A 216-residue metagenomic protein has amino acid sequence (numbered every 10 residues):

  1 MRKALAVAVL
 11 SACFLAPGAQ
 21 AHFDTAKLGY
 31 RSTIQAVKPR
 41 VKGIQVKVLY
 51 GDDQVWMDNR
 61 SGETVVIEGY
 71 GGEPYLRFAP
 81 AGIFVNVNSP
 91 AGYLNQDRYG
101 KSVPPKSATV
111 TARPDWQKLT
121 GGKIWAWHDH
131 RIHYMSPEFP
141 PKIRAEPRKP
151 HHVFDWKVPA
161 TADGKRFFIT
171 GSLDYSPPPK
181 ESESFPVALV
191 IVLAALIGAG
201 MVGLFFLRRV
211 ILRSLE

Functional and structural regions predicted by a protein language model:
M1-A4: Positively charged n-region of N-terminal signal peptides that target proteins for export
V7-F14: Bacterial N-terminal signal peptides
A16-G18: N-terminal signal peptide c-region/cleavage motif recognized by signal peptidases
A21-V190, V210-L215: Non-catalytic macromolecular-recognition regions in eukaryotic signaling proteins
V190-L196: Single-pass type I membrane protein transmembrane segment
G198-E216: Juxtamembrane interface at the cytosolic side of transmembrane helices
